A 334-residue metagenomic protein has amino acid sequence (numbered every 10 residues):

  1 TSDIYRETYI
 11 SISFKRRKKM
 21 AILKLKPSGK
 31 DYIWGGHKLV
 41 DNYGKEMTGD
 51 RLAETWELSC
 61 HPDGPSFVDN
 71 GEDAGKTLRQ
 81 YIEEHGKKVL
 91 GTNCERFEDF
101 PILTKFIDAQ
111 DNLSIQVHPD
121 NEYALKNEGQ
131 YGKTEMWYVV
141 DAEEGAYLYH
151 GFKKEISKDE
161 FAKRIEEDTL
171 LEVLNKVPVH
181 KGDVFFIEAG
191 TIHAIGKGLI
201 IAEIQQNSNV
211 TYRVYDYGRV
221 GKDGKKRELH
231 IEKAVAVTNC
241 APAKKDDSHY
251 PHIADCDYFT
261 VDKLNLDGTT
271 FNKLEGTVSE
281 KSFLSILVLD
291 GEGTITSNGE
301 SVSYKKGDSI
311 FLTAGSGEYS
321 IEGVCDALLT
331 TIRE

Functional and structural regions predicted by a protein language model:
S2-I156, T211, D216-K244, V261 (+1 more regions): Transition-metal
A109-N112, T134-E135, V139-S157, F161 (+2 more regions): Glycine- and acidic-residue-biased ligand/ion/polar-headgroup-sensing regions
D120, E188-G190, G198, T269-F271 (+5 more regions): Tight coil/turn sites that cap or link beta-strands
A124-K126, I192-K197, A202-Q205, L274 (+2 more regions): Short beta-strand His + acidic residue motifs that chelate non-heme Fe in jelly-roll/DSBH and cupin folds
E135-W137, A194-Y217, V324-E334: A short hydrophobic beta-strand segment most commonly corresponding to one strand of the jelly-roll/cupin
R164-V210: Loop-centered beta-sheet repeat module
L174-F185, N298-G315: Short acidic-glycine-tyrosine-enriched beta hairpin
